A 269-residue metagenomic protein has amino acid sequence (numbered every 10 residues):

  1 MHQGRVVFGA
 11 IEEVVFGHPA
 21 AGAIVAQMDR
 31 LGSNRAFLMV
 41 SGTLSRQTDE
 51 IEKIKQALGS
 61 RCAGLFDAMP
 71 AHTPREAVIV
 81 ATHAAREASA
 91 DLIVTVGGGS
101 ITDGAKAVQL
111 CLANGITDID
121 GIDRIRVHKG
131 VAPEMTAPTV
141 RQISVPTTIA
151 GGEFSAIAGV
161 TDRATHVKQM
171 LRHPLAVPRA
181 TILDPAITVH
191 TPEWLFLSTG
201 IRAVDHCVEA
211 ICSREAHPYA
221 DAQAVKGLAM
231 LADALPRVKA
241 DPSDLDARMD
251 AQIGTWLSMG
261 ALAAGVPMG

Functional and structural regions predicted by a protein language model:
M1-L92: ATP/NTP phosphate-donor binding region
Q3-G4, V78-D91, A186, L245-P267: Short, hydrophobic/aliphatic alpha-helical segments
E12, G22, N114-P218: A glycine/threonine-rich phosphate-anchoring loop and its flanking beta-alpha core in nucleotide/phosphate-binding
K53-I54, V80-T82, I101-G115, S155-A156: Short Gly/Thr/Asp-enriched flexible loops that form oxyanion-binding sites at enzyme active sites
P70-A71, V96-G98, V266-G269: Active-site nucleophile and cofactor-binding loops and adjacent substrate-binding regions of central metabolic enzymes
A90-V108, T147-G152: Glycine/serine-rich anion-binding loops at beta->alpha junctions that coordinate negatively charged ligand groups
A210-G269: Active-site segments that bind and position negatively charged phosphate/pyrophosphate groups
